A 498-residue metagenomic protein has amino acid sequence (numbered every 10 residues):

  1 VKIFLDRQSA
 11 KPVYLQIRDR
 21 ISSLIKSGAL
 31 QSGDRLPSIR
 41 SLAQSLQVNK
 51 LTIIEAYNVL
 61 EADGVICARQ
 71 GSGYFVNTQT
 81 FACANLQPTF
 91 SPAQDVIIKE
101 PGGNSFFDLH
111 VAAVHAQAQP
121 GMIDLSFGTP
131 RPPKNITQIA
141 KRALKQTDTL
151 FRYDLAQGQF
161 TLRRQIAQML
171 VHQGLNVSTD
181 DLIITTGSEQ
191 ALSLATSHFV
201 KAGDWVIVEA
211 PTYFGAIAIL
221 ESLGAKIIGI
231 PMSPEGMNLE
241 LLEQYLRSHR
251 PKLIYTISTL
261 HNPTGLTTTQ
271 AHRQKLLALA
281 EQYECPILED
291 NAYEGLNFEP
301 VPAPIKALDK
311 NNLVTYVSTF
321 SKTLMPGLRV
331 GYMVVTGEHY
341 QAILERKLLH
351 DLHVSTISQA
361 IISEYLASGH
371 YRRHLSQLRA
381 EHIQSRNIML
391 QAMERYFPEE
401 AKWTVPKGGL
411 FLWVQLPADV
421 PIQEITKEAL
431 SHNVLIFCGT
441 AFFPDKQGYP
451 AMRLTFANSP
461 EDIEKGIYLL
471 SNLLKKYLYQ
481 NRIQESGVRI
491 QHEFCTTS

Functional and structural regions predicted by a protein language model:
V1-R142, L344, L348-V354, T404 (+5 more regions): N-terminal basic, amphipathic alpha-helical segments
G71-S72, G295, V301, A307-A342: Active-site PLP attachment segment
T149-Y283, E294-L308, H382, L478-Y479: Conserved core of the PLP fold type I
I343-H350, L366-L390: Structural signature of PLP-dependent enzymes
A380-L390, K402-Q415: Conserved glycine-rich beta-strand-loop-beta hairpin in the small C-terminal domain of fold type I
L430-R453: Conserved PLP cofactor-binding pocket of PLP-dependent enzymes
Q480-S498: Short, C-terminally biased terminal segments at protein or domain edges
